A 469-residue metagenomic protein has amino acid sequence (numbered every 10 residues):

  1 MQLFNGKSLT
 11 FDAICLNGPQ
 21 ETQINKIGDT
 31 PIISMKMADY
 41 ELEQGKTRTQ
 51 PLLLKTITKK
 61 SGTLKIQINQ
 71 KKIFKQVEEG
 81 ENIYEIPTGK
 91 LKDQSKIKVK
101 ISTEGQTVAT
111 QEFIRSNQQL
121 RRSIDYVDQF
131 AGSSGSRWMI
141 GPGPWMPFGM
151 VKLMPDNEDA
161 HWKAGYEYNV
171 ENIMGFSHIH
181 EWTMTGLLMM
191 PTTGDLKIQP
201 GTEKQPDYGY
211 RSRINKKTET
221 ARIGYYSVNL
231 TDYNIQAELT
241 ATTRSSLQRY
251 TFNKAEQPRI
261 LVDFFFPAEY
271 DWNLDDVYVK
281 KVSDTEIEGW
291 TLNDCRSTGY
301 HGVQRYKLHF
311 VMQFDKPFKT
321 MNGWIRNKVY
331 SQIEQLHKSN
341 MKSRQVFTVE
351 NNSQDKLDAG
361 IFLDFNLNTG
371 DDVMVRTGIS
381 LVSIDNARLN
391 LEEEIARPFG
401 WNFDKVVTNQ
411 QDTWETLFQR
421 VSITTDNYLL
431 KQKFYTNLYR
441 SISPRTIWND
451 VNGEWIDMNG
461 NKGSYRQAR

Functional and structural regions predicted by a protein language model:
Q2-G6: Short beta-strand-plus-loop segments that form exposed binding edges in beta-rich domains
D12-I14: Extracellular beta-strand elements of beta-rich domains used for carbohydrate recognition/degradation or cell-matrix
P19-G45: Short, compositionally biased P/S/T/A/G/V-rich stretches that sit at domain boundaries
K46-R48, K59-S61, K90-K98, Q111-R469: Accessory carbohydrate-recognition regions in carbohydrate-active enzymes
K59, Q67-I73, E104, P267: Change "in extracellular beta-sheet-rich domains … of secreted and cell-surface proteins" to "in beta-sheet-rich domains
Q76-N82, G89, N366-L367: Short proline/glycine- and polar residue-rich coil/turn motifs
E78-E85, D355-A359: Aromatic sugar-binding surface patches on proteins that engage polysaccharides or sugar-phosphate polymers
T103-T110: Short, exposed coil/turn segments at beta-strand boundaries within extracellular/luminal domains
